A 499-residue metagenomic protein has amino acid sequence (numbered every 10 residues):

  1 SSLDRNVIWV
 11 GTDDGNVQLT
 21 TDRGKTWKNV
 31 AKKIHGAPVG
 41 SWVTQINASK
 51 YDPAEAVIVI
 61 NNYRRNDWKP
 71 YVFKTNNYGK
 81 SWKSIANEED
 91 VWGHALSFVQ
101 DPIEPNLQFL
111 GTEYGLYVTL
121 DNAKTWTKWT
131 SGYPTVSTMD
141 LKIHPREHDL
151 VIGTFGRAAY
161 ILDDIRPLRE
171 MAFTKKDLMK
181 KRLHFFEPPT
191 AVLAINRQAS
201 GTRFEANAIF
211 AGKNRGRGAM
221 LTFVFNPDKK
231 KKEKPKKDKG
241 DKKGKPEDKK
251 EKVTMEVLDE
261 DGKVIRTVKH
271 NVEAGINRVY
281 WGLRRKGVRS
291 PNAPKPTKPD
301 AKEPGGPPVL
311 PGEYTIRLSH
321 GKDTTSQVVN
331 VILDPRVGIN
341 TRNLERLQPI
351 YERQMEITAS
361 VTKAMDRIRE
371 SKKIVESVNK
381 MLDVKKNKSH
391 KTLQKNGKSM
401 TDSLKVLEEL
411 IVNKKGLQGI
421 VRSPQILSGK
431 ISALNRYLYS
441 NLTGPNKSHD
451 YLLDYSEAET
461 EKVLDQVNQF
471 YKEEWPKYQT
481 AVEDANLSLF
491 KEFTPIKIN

Functional and structural regions predicted by a protein language model:
S1-I209, G216-A219, N226-D228: Beta-propeller blade termini and top-face loops
P38, V264-G305: Glycine-centered tight-turn motifs at strand-turn-strand junctions
L168-R197, S326-T362: Low-complexity, Pro/Ser/Thr- and charge-rich linker/hinge segments at domain boundaries
A194-K252, R278, Y351-T358: Contiguous beta-strand segments within globular domains
D238, G244-V268, L318: Extended low-complexity, serine/threonine- and proline-enriched intrinsically disordered segments
M255, T297, L310-H320: Short, aromatic- and glycine-rich surface loops/edge beta-strands on solvent-exposed regions
G287-P291, S319-Q327: Short acidic/polar inter-strand loop motif in beta-rich domains
H320, Q327-V329, K363-N499: Mature extracytoplasmic or organellar-lumen-exposed domains after removal of signal/transit peptides
